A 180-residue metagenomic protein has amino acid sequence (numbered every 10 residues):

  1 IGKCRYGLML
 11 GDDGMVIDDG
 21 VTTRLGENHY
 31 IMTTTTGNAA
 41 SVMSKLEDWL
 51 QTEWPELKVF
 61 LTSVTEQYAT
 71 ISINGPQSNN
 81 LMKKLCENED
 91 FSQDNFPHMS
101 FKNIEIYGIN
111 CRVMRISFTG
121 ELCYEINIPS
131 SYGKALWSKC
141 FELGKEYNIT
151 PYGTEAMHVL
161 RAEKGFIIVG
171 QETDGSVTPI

Functional and structural regions predicted by a protein language model:
I1-L10, M15: Acidic, proline/glycine-enriched N-terminal capping motif
V16-I17, N110: Short, mixed charged/polar active-site loops that provide acid/base catalysis or chelate metal/phosphate cofactors
V21: Glycine-rich, Trp-frequent "lid" loop and neighboring beta-strands that shape and gate the flavin cofactor pocket
R24-I180: Conserved, structured C-terminal
